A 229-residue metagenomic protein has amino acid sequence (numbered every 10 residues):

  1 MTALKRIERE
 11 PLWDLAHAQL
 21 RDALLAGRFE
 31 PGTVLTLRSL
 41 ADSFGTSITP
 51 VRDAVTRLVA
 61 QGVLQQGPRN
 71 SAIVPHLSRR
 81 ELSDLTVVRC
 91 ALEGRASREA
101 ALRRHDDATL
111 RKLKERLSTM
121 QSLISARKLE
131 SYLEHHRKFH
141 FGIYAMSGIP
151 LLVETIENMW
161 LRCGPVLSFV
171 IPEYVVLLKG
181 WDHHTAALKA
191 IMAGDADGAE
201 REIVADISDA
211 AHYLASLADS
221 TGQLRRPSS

Functional and structural regions predicted by a protein language model:
M1-L102, A211-S229: Short linear motifs at protein or domain termini
P11, A108-R111, V175-L178: Short helix-capping and inter-helix turn/linker motifs at the boundaries of alpha-helical repeat units
H17, R21, L25-A26, A41 (+4 more regions): Solvent-exposed, non-membrane alpha-helical residues enriched in polar/charged side chains
L20, A96, A100, I143-S147 (+4 more regions): Hydrophobic recognition helices of helix-based DNA-binding modules
S43, Y174-S229: C-terminal regulatory/effector modules of DNA-binding transcriptional regulators
L85, D107-S168, D182-A186, G198-S208: Conserved amphipathic alpha-helical segments that form helical-bundle/coiled-coil interaction surfaces
L102, S125, M192-A193: Alpha-helix C-terminal capping/termination sites
